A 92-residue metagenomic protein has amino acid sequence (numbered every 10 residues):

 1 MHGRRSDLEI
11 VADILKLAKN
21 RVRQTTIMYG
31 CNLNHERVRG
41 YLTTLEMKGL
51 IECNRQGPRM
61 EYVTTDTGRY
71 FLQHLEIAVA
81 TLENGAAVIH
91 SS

Functional and structural regions predicted by a protein language model:
M1-A12: Short alpha-helical segments that sit at the start of domains
I14-A18: Short helix-to-turn junction characteristic of helix-turn-helix DNA-binding domains, especially the helix
R21-G30: Short acidic, hydrophobic short linear motifs in intrinsically disordered regions
L33-M47: Short amphipathic alpha-helical interaction segments
E46-Q56: A short, conserved structural fragment
G57-E76: Basic, amphipathic "hinge/linker" alpha-helix immediately C-terminal to the N-terminal HTH DNA-binding motif
H74-S92: Amphipathic alpha-helical dimerization/coiled-coil segments that flank or bridge DNA-binding/regulatory modules
